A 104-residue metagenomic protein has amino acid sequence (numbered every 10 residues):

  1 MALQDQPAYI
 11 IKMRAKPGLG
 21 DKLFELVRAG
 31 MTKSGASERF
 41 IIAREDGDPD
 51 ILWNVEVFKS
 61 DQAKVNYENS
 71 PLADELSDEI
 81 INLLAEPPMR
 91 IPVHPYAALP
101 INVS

Functional and structural regions predicted by a protein language model:
M1-A8, R39-L52, S77-S104: Glycine-rich beta-strand-turn "strand-cap" elements at beta-sheet edges
A2-L3, D21-E25: Short, low-complexity N-terminal intrinsically disordered segments enriched in polar/charged residues
I10-K12, V55: Short aromatic/hydrophobic contact patches that present stacked aromatics for nucleic-acid/ligand binding
K12-L23: Short, surface-exposed ligand-recognition loops at beta-strand->loop->(often short) alpha-helix junctions that present
A15-P17, K59-S60, H94-A97: Non-catalytic surface loops within mature trypsin-like serine protease
L19, D50, A63: Short phosphate-engaging motifs
A29-R39, V57-P92: An amphipathic, aromatic/His-enriched active-site/gating alpha helix that lines ligand/cofactor pockets
